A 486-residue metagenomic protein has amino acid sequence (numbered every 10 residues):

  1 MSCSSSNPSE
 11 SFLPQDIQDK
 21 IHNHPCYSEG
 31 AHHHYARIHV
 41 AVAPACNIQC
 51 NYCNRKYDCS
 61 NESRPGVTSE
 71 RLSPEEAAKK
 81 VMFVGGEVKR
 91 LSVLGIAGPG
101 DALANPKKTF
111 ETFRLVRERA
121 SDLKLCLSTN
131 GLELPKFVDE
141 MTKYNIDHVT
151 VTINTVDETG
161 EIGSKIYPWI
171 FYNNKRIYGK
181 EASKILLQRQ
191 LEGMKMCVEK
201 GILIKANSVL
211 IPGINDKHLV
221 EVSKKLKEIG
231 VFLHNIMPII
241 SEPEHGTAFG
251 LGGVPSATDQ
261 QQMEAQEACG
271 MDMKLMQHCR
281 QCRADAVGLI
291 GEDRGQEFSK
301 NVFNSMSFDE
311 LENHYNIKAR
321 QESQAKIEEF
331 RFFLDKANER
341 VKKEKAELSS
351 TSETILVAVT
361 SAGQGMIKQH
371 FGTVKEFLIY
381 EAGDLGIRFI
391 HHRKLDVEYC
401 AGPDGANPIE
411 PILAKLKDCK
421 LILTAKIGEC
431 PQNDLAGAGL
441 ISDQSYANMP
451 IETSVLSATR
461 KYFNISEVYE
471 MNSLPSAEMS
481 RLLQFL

Functional and structural regions predicted by a protein language model:
M1-A41, R55-S69, F83, E87-R90 (+1 more regions): N-terminal [4Fe-4S]-dependent radical SAM core
S2-S5, A43-D58, Q277-L289, N433: Local cysteine-cluster metal-coordination motifs and their immediate loop/turn environment, predominantly Fe-S cluster
E76-A97, E312-S323: Short Fe-S-cluster ligation motifs
L103-M237, E242: Conserved AdoMet/S-adenosylmethionine-binding subsite of the radical SAM
D147-T152, G439-P450: Short hydrophobic/aromatic-enriched beta-strand-loop microsegments
A257-N338: C-terminal accessory regions of radical SAM enzymes
E328-N407, P411-A414, D418, D443-L486: Non-catalytic interface/targeting segments
I412-I441: Mid-chain, well-packed structural core segment of small domains
